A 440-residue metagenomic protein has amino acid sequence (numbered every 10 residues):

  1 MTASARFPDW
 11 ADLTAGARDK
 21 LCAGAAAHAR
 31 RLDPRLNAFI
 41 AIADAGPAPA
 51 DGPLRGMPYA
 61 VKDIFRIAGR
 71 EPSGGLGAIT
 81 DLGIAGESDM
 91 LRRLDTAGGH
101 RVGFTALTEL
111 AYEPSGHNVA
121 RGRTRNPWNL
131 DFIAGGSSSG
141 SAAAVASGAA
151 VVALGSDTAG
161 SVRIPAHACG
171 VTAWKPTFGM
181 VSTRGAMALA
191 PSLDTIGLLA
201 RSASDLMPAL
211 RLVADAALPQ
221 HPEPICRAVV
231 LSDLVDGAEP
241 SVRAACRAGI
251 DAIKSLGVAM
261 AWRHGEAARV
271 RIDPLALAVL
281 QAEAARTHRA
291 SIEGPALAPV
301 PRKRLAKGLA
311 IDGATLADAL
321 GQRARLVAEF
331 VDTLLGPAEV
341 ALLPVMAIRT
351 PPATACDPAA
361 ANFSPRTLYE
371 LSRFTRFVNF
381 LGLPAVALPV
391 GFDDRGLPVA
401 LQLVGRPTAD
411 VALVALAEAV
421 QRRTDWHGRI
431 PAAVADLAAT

Functional and structural regions predicted by a protein language model:
M1-G83, A111-E113, T350, A432-T440: Short, well-ordered alpha-helical
T2-A5, L54-G74, A278-A328, A387-V390 (+1 more regions): Short helix-loop capping/hinge segments that flank enzyme active sites or metal/cofactor-binding pockets
A3-A5, T96, S147, V151-V152 (+4 more regions): Structural helix-boundary/capping segments
F7-A15, A78-L82, D194-R201, K307-I311 (+1 more regions): Short, well-ordered beta-strand elements within core beta-sheets of diverse protein domains
W10-D12, L91, R289-F380, I430-L437: Serine-dependent amide/ester hydrolase catalytic core
A11, Y59, A68, R211-A278 (+3 more regions): Gly/Ser-rich, acidic/histidine-flanked active-site/gating loops
A25, F39, L206, I253 (+3 more regions): Residue-level signal for inorganic ion chemistry
L54-L193, L343-F363: Short glycine/serine-rich loop/turn segments
